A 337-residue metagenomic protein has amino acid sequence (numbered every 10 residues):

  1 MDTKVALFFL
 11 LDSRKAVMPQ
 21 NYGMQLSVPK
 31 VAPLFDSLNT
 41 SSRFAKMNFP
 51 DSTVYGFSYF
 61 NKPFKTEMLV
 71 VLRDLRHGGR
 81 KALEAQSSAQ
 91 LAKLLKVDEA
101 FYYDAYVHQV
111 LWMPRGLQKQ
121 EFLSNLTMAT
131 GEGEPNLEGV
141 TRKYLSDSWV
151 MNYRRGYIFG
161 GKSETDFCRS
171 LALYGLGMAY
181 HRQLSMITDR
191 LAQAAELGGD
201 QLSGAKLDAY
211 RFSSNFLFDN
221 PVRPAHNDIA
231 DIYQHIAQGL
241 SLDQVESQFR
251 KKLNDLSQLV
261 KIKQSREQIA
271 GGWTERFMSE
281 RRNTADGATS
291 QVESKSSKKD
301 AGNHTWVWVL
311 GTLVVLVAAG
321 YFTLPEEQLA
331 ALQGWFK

Functional and structural regions predicted by a protein language model:
M1-K81, A85: Long, solvent-exposed N-terminal ectodomains/accessory regions that are displayed to the extracellular/lumenal milieu
S27, H235, L242, Y321-P325: Intrinsic-disorder-associated interaction segments
K30-P33, Q90, M186, S241 (+3 more regions): Exposed alpha-helical structural elements
Y59-G198: Extended alpha-helical interaction modules
R115, N152, R276, V309-G311: Enriched - but not universal
Y174-W308: Membrane-associated alpha-helical segments
V309-T323: Final/C-terminal transmembrane alpha-helix of multipass membrane proteins
F322-K337: Juxtamembrane boundary at the C-terminal end of a transmembrane helix
